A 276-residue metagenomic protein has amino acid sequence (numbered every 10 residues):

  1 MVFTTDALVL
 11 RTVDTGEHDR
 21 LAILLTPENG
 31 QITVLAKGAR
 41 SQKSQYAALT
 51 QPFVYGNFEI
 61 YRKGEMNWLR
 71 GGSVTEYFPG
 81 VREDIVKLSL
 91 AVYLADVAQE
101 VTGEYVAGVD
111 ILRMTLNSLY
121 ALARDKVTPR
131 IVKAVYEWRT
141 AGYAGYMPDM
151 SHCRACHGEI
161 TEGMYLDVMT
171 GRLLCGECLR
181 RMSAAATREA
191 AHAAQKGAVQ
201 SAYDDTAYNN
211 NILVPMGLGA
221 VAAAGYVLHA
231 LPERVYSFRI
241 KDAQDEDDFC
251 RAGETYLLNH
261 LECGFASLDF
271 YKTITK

Functional and structural regions predicted by a protein language model:
M1-K276: Non-catalytic alpha-helical scaffolds and adjoining flexible linkers that form interface surfaces for assembly
